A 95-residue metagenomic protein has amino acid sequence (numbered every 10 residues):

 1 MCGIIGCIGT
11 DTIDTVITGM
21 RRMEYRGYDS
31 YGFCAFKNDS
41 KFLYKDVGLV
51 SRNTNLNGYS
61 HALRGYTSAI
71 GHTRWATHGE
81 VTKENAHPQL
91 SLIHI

Functional and structural regions predicted by a protein language model:
M1-L92: N-terminal glutamine amidotransferase
